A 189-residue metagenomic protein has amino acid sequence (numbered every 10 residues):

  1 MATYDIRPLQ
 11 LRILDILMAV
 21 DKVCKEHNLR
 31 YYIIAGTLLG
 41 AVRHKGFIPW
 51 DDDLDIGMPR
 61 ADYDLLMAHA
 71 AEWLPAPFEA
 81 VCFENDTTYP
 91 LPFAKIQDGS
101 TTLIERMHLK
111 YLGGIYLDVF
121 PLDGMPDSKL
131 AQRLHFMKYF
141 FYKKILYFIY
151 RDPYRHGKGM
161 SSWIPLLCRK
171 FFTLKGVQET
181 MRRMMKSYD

Functional and structural regions predicted by a protein language model:
M1-H27, A70-D127, L146-D189: Conserved catalytic core of two-metal-ion nucleotidyltransferases
D21-L54, Y63: Active-site nucleotide-donor binding segment shared across nucleotidyl transfer reactions
G57-P59: Short hydrophobic/aromatic beta-strand micro-patches that form the beta-sheet surface supporting nucleotide- or nucleic
D64-A68: Short, conserved charged micro-motifs
H69-A70, Q132: A generic "cationic amphipathic patch" detector
K129-H135: A short secondary-structure junction signal
